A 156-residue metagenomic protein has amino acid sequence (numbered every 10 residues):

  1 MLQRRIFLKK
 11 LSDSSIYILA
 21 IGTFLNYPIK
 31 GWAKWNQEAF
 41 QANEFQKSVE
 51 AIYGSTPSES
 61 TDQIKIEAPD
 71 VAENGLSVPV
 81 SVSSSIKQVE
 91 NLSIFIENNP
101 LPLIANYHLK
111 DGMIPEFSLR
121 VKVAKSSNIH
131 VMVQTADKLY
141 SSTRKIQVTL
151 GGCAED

Functional and structural regions predicted by a protein language model:
M1-L19: N-terminal secretory signal peptides and thylakoid transit peptides that target proteins across membranes
G31-V71, A105-Y107: Transition segment at domain starts
E67, P79-S85: Short edge beta-strand/loop segments characteristic of extracellular beta-sandwich folds
N98-V123: An anionic, turn-rich surface loop/hairpin at beta-sheet edges that serves as a generic interaction/coordination patch
A124-N128: Extracellular Ig-like/FN3 beta-sandwich strand-entry sites
A136-S142: Short acidic/polar inter-strand loop motif in beta-rich domains
K145-G151: Short beta-strand edge segments in extracellular beta-sheet folds
